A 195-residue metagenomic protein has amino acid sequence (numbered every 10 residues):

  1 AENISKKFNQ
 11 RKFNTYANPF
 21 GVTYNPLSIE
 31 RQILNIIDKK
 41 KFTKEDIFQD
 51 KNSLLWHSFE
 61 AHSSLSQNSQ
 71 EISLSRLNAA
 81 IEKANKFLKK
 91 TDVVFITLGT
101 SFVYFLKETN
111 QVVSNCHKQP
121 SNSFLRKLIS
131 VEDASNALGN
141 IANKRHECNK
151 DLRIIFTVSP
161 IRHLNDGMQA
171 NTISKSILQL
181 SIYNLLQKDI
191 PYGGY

Functional and structural regions predicted by a protein language model:
A1-G194: Extracellular glycan-modifying ectodomains
